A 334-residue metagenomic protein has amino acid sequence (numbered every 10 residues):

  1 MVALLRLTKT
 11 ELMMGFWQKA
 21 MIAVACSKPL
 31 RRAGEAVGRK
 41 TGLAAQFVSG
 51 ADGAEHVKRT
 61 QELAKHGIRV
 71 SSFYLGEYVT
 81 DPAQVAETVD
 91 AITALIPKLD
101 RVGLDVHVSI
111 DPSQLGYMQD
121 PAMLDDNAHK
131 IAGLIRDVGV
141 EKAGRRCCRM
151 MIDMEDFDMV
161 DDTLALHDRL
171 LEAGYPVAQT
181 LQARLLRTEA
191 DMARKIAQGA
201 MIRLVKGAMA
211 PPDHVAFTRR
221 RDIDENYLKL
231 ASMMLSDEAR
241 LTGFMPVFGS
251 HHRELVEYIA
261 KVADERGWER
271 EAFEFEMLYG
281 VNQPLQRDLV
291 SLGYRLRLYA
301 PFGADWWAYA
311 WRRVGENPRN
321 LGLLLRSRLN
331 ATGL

Functional and structural regions predicted by a protein language model:
V2-L334: Positively charged, amphipathic and often flexible ligand-engagement surfaces
